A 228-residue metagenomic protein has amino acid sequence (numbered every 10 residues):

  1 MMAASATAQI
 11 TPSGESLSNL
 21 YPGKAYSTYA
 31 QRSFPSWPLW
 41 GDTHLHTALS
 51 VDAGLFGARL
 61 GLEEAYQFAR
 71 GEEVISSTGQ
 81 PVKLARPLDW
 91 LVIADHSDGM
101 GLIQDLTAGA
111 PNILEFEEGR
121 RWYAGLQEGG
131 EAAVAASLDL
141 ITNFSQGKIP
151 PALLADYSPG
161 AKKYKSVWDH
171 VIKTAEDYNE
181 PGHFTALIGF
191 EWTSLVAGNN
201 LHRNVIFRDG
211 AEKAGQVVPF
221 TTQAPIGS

Functional and structural regions predicted by a protein language model:
M1-M2, M100: Detector for methionine-enriched segments
A3-A8: Boundary at the C-terminal end of the N-terminal hydrophobic targeting segment
Q9-S228: Extended, charged catalytic domains and RNA/DNA-binding interfaces, predominantly in divalent-metal-using enzymes
